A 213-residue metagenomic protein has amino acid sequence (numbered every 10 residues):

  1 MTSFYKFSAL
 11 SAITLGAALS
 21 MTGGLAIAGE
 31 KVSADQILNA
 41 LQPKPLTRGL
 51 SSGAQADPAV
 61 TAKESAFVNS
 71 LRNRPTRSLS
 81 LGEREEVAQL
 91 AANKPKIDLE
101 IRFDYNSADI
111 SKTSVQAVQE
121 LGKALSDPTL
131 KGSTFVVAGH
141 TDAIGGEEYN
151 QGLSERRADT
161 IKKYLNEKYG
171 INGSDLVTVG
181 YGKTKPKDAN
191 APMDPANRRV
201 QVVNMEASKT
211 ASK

Functional and structural regions predicted by a protein language model:
T2-A92: N-terminal targeting leaders that direct proteins to extracytoplasmic destinations
L19, A92-K94, P128, Y169 (+1 more regions): Sterically constrained small-residue positions within well-ordered secondary structures of folded domains
A26, Q119, P128, F135 (+2 more regions): Mature, folded catalytic cores of secreted/periplasmic enzymes
Q36, A66, T113-E120, E148 (+3 more regions): Extracytoplasmic/secreted proteins, especially bacterial periplasmic and envelope-associated proteins
L81, E85-A92, F103-A138, N166-E167 (+2 more regions): Periplasmic peptidoglycan-binding/anchoring modules of Gram-negative envelope and division proteins
P95-E100: Charged linear interaction tracts used for macromolecular binding and regulation
I101-R102, D188: Extracytoplasmic/periplasm-facing segments of secreted or lipoprotein envelope proteins
H140-K213: Periplasmic OmpA-like peptidoglycan-binding domain that tethers envelope proteins to the cell wall
